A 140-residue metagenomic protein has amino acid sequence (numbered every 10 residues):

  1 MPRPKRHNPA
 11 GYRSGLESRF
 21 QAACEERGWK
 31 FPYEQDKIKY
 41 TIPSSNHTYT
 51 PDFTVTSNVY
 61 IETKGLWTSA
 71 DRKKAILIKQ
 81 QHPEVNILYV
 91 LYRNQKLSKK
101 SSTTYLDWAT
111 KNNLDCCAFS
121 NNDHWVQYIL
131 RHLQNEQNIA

Functional and structural regions predicted by a protein language model:
M1-A140: Nucleic-acid endo/exonuclease domains
